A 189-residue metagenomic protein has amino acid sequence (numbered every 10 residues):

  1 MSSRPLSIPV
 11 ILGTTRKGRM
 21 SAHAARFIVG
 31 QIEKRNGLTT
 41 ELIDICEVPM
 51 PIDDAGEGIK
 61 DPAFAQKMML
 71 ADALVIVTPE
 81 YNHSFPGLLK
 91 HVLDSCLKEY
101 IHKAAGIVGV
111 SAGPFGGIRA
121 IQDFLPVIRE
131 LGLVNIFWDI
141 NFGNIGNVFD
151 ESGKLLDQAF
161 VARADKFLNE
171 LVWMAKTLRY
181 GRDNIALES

Functional and structural regions predicted by a protein language model:
M1-K98, L155-S189: N-terminal beta1-alpha1-beta2 submodule of the flavodoxin-like/Rossmannoid cofactor-binding fold
A73, K103-G106: Proline-centered loop/turn at the N-terminus of a beta-strand
E99-K103, V134-W138, L178-G181: Short, structured loop/turn "capping" segments at alpha-beta junctions
A105-G146, L156-A162: Short, glycine-/small-residue-rich phosphate/pyrophosphate-handling segment
E151-S152: Amphipathic alpha-helical segments at domain termini/boundaries
